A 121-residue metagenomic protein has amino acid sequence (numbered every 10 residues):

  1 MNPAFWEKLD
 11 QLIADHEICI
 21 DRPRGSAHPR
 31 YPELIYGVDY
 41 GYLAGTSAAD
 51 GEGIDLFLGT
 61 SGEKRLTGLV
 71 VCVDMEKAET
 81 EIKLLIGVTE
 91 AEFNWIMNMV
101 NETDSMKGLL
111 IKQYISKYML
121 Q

Functional and structural regions predicted by a protein language model:
M1-Q121: Hydrophobic N-terminal alpha-helices or hydrophobic patches in metabolic proteins across all domains of life
